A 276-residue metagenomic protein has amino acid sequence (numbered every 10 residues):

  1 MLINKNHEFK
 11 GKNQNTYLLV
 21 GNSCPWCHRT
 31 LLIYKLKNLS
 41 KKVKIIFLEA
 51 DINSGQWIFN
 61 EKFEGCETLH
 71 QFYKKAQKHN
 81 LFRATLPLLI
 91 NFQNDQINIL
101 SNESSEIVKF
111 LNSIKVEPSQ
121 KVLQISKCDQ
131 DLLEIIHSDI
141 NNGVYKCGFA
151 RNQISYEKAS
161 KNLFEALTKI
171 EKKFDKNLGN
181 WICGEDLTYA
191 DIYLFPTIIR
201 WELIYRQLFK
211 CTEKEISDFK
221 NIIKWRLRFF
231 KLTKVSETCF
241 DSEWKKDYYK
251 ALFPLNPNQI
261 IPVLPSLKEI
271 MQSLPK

Functional and structural regions predicted by a protein language model:
M1-K276: C-terminal alpha-helical interaction module
